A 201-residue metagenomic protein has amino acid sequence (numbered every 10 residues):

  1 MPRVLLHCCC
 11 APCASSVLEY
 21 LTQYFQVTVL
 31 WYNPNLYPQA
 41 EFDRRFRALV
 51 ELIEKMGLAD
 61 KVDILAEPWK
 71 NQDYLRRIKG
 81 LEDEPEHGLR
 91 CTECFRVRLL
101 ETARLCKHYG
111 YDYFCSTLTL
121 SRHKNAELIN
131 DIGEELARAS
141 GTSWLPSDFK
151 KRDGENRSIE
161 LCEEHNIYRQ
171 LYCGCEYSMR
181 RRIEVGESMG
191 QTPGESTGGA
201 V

Functional and structural regions predicted by a protein language model:
M1-E19, Y24-V201: Nucleotide-activated chemistry modules centered on ATP-dependent adenylation/adenylyltransferase
